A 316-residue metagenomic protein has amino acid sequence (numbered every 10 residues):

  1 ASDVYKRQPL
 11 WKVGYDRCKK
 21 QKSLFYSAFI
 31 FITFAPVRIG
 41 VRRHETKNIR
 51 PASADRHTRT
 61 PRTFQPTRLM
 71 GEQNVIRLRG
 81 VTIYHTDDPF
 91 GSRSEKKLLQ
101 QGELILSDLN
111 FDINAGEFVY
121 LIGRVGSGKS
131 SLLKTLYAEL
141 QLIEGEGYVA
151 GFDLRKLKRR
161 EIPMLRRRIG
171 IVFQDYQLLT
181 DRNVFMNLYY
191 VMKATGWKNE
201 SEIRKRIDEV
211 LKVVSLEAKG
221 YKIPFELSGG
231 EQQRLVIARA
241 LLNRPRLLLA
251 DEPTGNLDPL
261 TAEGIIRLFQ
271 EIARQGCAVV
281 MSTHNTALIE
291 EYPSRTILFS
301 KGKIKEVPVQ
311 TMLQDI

Functional and structural regions predicted by a protein language model:
A1-Y5: Short, small-residue-biased leader/transition segments that mark boundaries at the very start of proteins
Y137: Helix-to-loop junction immediately C-terminal to a conserved catalytic motif
G145-D153: Conserved ABC transporter NBD signature motif
R182-Y190: Short coil-to-helix segment of the ABC ATPase nucleotide-binding domain corresponding to the Q-loop/switch region
I223-L227, E231-Q233: Conserved ABC ATPase signature
L242-R246: A short, proline-enriched helix->beta-strand linker immediately N-terminal to the Walker B motif in ABC-type P-loop
L248-D251: Catalytic Walker B motif of ABC-type/P-loop ATPase nucleotide-binding domains
